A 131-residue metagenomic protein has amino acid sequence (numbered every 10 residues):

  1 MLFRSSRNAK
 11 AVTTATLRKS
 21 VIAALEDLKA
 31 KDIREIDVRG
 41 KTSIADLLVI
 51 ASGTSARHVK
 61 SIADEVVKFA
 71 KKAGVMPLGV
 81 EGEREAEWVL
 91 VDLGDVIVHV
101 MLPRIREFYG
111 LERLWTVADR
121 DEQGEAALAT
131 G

Functional and structural regions predicted by a protein language model:
M1-L2: Short, small-residue-biased leader/transition segments that mark boundaries at the very start of proteins
K10, V100, E112-G131: C-terminal low-complexity, charged extensions that often adopt amphipathic alpha-helices
T13-L47, T54-A56: N-terminal first-folded block
I22, E26-A30, V67, K71 (+3 more regions): Signal for well-folded cores of large energy- and translation-related assemblies
R34-S43, L78-D95: Glycine/charge-rich, flexible interdomain linkers and switch-proximal surface loops that mediate coupling
I50-S52, M101: Short hydrophobic/aromatic beta-strand micro-patches that form the beta-sheet surface supporting nucleotide- or nucleic
R57-L78, L90: Compact, glycine-rich, soluble single-domain proteins
E87-D95, H99-G110: Long, charge-enriched, surface-exposed interaction segments in small proteins/subunits
